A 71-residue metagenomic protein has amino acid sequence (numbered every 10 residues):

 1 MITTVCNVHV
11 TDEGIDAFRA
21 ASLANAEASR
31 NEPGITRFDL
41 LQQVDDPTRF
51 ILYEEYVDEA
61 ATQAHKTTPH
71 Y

Functional and structural regions predicted by a protein language model:
M1-F50, E55-T67: Short S/T/G/P-rich N-terminal loop/turn motif that feeds into the first structured element of a domain
